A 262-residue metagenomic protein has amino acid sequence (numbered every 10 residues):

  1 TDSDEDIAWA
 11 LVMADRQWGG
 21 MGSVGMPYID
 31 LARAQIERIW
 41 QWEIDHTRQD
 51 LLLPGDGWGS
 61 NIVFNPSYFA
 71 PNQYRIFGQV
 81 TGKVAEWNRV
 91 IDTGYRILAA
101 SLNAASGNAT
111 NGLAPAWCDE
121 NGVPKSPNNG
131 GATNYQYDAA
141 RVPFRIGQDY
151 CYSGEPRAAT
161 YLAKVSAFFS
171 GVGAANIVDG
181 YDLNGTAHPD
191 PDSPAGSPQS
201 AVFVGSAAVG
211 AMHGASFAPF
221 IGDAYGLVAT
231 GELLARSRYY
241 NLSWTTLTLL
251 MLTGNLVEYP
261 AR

Functional and structural regions predicted by a protein language model:
T1-D2, S23-G205, V209-P219, Y239: Extended ligand-binding clefts on enzyme/binding-domain cores
T1-G19: Aromatic-rich carbohydrate-recognition surfaces in CAZymes
Q17-M26, L31, N255-R262: Non-catalytic accessory regions flanking glycosidase/transglycosidase catalytic cores in CAZymes
R145-Q148, G210-R262: Terminal, non-catalytic domain-edge segments
